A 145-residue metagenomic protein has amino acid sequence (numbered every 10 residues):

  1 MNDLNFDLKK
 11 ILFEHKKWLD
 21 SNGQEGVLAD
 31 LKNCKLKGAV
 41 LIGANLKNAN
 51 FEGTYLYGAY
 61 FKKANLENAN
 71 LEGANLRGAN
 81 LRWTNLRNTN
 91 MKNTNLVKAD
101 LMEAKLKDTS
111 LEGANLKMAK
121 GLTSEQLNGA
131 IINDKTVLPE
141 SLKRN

Functional and structural regions predicted by a protein language model:
D3-F13, K17, S21-N145: Tandem repeat scaffolds
